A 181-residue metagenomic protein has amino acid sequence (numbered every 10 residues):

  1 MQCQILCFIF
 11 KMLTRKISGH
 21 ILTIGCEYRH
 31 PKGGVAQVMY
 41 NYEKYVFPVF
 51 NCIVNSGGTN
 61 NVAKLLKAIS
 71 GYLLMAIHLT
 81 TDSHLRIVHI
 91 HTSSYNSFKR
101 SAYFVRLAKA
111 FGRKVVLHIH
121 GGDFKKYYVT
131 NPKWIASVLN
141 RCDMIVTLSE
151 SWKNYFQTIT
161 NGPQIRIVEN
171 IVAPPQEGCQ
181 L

Functional and structural regions predicted by a protein language model:
Q2-G58, G112: N-terminal subdomain of nucleotide-sugar transferases
L22-I24, G178-L181: Conserved donor-binding/catalytic core segment of Leloir-type glycosyltransferases
L66-L79: Glycine-rich, highly charged phosphate/nucleotide-binding loops
G71, I87-F111: An aromatic- and histidine-rich active-site surface loop
T81, S137-V138: Structural alpha-helical scaffold elements that stabilize or flank donor/cofactor-binding regions in carbohydrate
T92-S97, R113-T130, M144: A short, histidine- and acid-enriched strand-loop-helix "catalytic/donor-clamping" loop that lines the nucleotide-sugar
F111-K114, P163: A short helix->loop->beta-strand "cap" motif at the edges of active sites that frequently abuts
N140-G178: Donor nucleotide-sugar binding/catalytic pocket of nucleotide-sugar-dependent glycosyltransferases
